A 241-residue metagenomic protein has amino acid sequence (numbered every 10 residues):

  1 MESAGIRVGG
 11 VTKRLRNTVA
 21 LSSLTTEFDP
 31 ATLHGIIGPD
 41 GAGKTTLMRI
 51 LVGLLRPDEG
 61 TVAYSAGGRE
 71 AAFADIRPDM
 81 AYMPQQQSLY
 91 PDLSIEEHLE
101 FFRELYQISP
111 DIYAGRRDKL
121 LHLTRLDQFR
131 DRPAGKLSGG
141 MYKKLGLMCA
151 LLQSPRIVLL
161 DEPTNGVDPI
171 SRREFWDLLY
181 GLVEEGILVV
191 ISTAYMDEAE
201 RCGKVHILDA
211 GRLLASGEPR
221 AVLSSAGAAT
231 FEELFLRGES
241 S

Functional and structural regions predicted by a protein language model:
V52: Helix-to-loop junction immediately C-terminal to a conserved catalytic motif
G60-I76: Conserved ABC transporter NBD signature motif
D92, P133-G140: Conserved ABC ATPase signature
E100, E104, D111-F129: Conserved ABC ATPase "signature" region
V158-E162: Catalytic Walker B motif of ABC-type/P-loop ATPase nucleotide-binding domains
S216-G217: ABC ATPase "signature
